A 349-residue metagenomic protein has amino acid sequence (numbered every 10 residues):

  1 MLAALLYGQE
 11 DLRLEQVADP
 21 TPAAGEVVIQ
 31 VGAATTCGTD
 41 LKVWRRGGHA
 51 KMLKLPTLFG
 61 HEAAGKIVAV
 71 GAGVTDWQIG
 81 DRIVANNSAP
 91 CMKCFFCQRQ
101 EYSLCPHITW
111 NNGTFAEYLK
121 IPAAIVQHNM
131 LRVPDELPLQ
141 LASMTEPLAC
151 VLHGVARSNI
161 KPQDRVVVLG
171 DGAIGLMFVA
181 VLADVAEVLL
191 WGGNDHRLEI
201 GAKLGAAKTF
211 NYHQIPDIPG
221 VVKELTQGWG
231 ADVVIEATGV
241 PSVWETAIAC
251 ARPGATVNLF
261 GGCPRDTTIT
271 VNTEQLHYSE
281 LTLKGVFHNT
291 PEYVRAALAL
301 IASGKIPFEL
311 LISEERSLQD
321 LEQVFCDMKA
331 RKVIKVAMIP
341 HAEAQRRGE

Functional and structural regions predicted by a protein language model:
M1, E245-A249, T290-E349: C-terminal hydrophobic helical "lid"/dimerization subdomain of Rossmann-like NAD(P)H-dependent oxidoreductases
Y7, A18-D19, K54-G60, H107-G113 (+2 more regions): Short Gly/Pro-enriched turn/cap motifs at secondary-structure boundaries
A18-A34, G48-F95, R132-E136: Glycine-rich beta-strand-centered segment in the early N-terminal region that forms part of a ligand/cofactor-binding
G80, Q163, A206, Q227-A231 (+1 more regions): Local beta-strand N-terminus motif with an aromatic residue
R82, L137-I215, G220: Mid-domain Rossmann-like dinucleotide-binding core that forms the NAD(H)/NADP(H) cofactor-binding site
C91-L169: NAD(P)H dinucleotide-binding glycine-rich loop of Rossmann-like/cofactor-binding domains, especially the beta1-alpha1
S158, E199, K203-T282: Glycine-rich cofactor phosphate-binding loops and adjacent beta1-alpha1 units of small-molecule cofactor enzyme domains
N194, C263, N289: Residues in the short beta-alpha loop(s) of Rossmann-like NAD(P)-binding domains
